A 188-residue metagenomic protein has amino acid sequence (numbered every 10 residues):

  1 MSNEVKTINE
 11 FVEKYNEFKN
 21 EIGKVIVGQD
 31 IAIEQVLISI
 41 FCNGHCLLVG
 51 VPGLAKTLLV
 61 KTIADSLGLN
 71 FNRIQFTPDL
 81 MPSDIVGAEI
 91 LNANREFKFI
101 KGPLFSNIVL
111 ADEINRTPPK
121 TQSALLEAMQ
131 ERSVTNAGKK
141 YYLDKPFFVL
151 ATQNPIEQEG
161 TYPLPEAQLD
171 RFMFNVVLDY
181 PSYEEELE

Functional and structural regions predicted by a protein language model:
I8-L54: Pre-Walker A (pre-P-loop) alpha-helix and adjacent loop at the N terminus of AAA/AAA+ ATPase modules, a conserved
Q35-I38, L91-L110: Conserved alpha-helical scaffold flanking the Walker A/P-loop in AAA+ ATPase domains
L37-T77: Walker A/P-loop
V51, I85, T152: P-loop (Walker A) phosphate-binding loop of NTP-binding proteins
Q75-L80, M173-E184: Conserved AAA+ ATPase "SRH/arginine-finger" region at the nucleotide-binding site
M81-R95: Conserved NTP-binding/hydrolysis module of P-loop NTPases
S83, S106-Q130, D144, E159-Q168 (+1 more regions): Conserved AAA+/SF3 P-loop NTPase catalytic/coupling segment centered on the Walker-B
K98-N107, N136-Q153, L164-M173: AAA+/SF3 P-loop NTPase mechanochemical coupling elements
